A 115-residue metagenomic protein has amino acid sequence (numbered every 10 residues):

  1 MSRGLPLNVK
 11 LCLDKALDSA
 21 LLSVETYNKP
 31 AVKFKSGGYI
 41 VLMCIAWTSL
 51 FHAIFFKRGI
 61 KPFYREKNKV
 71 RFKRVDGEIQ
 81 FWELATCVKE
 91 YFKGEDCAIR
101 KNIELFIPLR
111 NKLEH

Functional and structural regions predicted by a protein language model:
M1, K15-L17, A46, C87-Y91: Short linear motifs at secondary-structure transitions and domain/linker junctions
M1-I40: Charged alpha-helical initiation segments
S19-L22, T26, S49, A53 (+1 more regions): Generic, well-ordered alpha-helical scaffold segments in large soluble proteins
Y39-A53: Extended, hydrophobic/aromatic-rich amphipathic alpha-helical segments that build helical scaffolds
F55-H115: A broadly used, surface-exposed interaction patch
